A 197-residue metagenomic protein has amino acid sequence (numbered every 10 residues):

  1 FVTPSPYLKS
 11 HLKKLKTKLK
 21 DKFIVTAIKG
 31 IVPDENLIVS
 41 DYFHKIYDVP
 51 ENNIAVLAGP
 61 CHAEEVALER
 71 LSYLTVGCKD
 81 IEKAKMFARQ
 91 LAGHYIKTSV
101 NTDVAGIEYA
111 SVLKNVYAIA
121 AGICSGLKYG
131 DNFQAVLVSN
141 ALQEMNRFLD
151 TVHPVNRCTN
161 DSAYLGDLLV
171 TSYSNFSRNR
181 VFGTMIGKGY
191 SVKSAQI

Functional and structural regions predicted by a protein language model:
F1-E69, F87-R89: Rossmann-like NAD(P)(H) cofactor-binding subdomain of soluble oxidoreductases
V2-S5, K9, K18, P33 (+9 more regions): Electropositive phosphate-/nucleotide-binding environments in soluble metabolic enzymes
T17-K18, G93, K188: A short linear boundary/processing microfeature
A27, K128-N132, S194-A195: Short coil/turn segments at secondary-structure junctions
K29-I31, A58-H62, D80, T102-I107 (+4 more regions): Glycine-rich beta-alpha junction loops
Y42, I46-N53, L71-C158: Internal alpha-helical scaffold of NAD(P)-dependent oxidoreductase catalytic cores
K114, A121-S125, D150-I197: NAD(P)-dependent Rossmann-like dehydrogenase/reductase catalytic/cofactor-binding core
